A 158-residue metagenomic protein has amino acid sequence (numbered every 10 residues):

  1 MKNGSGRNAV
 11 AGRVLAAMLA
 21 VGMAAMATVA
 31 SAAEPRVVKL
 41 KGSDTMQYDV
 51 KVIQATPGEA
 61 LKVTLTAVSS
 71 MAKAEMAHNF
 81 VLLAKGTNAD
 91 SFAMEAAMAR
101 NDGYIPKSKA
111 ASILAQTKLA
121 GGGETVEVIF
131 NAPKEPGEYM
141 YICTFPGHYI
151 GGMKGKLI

Functional and structural regions predicted by a protein language model:
K2-M18: Bacterial N-terminal signal peptides that target proteins for export
A16-M26: Bacterial N-terminal signal peptides
M26-A32: Sec/Tat signal peptide C-region and signal peptidase I cleavage site
A32-K41, G86-I105, H148-I158: Extracytoplasmic/periplasmic copper-protein system
P35-L61: N-terminal edge beta-strand
T66-S70: Short amphipathic, basic-aromatic surface patches that mediate peripheral association with negatively charged
N79-L83: Beta-strand signatures of extracellular beta-sandwich domains
A115-I158: Extracellular/periplasmic metallocenter environments
